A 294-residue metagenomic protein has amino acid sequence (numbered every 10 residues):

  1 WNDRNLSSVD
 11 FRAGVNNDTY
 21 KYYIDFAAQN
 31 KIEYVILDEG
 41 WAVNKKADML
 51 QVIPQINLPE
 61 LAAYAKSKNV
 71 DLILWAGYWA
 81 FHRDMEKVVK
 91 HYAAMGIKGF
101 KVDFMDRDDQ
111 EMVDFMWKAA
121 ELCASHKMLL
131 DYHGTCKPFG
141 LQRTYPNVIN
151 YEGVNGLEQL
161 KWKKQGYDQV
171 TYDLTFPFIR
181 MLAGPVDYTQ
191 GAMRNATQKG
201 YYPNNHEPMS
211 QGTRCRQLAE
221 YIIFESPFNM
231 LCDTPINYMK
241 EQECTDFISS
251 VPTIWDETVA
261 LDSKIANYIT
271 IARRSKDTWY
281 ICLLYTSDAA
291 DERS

Functional and structural regions predicted by a protein language model:
W1-S67: Conserved structural scaffold segments of CAZyme catalytic domains across common CAZy folds
E39-M209, T213: Aromatic- and carboxylate-enriched substrate-binding clefts and catalytic-loop regions of carbohydrate-active enzymes
L129-G134, L160-K161, P227-Y238, W255-T258: Acidic/polar loop patches that form or flank catalytic/metal-binding clefts of enzymes that bind anionic ligands
Q211, N229, K276-T278: Long hydrophobic segments that form regular secondary structure
R214-L218: Conserved active-site and cofactor/substrate-binding residues in soluble primary-metabolism enzymes
I223, I281: Conserved, mostly hydrophobic/aromatic
D233-Y280: Glycan-recognition and catalytic regions of carbohydrate-active enzymes
Y285-R293: Conserved small/polar residues in nucleotide/adenosyl-binding loops
